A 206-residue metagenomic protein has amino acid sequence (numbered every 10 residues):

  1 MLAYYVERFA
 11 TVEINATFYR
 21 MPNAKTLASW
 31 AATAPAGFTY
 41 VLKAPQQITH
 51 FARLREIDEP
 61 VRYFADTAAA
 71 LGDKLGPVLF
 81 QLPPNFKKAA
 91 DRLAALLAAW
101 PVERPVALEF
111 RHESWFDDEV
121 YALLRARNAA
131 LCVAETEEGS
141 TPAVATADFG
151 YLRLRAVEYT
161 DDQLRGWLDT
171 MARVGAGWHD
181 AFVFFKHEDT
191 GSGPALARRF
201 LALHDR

Functional and structural regions predicted by a protein language model:
M1-R206: Residues lining hydrophobic/aromatic ligand-binding pockets adjacent to catalytic sites
